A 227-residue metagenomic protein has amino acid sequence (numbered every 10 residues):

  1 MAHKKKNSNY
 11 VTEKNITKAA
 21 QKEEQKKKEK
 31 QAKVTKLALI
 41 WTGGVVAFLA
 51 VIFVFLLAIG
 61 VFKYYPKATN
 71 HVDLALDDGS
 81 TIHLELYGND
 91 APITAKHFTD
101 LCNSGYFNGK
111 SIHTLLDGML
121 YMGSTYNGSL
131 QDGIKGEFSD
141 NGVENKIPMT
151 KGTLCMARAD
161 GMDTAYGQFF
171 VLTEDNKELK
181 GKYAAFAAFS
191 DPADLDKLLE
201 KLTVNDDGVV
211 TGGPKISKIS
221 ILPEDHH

Functional and structural regions predicted by a protein language model:
A2-H227: Cyclophilin-like peptidyl-prolyl cis-trans isomerases
